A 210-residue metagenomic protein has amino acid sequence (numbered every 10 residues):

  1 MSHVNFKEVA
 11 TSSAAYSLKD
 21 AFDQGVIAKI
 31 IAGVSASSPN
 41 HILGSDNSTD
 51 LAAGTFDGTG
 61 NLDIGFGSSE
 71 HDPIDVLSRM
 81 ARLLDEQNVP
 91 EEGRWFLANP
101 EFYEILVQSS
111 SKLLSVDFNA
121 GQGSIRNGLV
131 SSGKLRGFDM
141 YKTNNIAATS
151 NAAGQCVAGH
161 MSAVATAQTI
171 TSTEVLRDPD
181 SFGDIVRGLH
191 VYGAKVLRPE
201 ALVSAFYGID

Functional and structural regions predicted by a protein language model:
M1, D50-H71, S109-D210: Sequence/fold signature of self-assembling virion shell proteins
M1-E8, L77-Q108: Structured, hydrophobic secondary-structure cores that serve as assembly/anchoring elements
M1-R82, F206-D210: Alpha-helical scaffold segments that mediate packing/assembly in large oligomeric complexes
V9, V76, L83-D85, Q122 (+2 more regions): Short, well-ordered helical secondary-structure segments
D23-I27, P90-G93, T169-I170, K195-V196: Intrinsically disordered or highly flexible coil/loop and linker segments, enriched in small and charged/polar residues
A32, E101-I105, I146-A148: Short, catalytically relevant binding-site loops at active-site mouths
